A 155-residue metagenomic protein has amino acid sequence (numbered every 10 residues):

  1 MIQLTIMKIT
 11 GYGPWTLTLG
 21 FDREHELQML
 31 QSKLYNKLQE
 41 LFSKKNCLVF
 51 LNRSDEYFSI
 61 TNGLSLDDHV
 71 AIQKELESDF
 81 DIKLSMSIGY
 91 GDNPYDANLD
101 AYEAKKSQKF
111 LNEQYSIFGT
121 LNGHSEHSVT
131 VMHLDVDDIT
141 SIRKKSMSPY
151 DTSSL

Functional and structural regions predicted by a protein language model:
M1-L155: Regulatory and interdomain segments flanking nucleotide-handling catalytic cores in signaling/defense enzymes
